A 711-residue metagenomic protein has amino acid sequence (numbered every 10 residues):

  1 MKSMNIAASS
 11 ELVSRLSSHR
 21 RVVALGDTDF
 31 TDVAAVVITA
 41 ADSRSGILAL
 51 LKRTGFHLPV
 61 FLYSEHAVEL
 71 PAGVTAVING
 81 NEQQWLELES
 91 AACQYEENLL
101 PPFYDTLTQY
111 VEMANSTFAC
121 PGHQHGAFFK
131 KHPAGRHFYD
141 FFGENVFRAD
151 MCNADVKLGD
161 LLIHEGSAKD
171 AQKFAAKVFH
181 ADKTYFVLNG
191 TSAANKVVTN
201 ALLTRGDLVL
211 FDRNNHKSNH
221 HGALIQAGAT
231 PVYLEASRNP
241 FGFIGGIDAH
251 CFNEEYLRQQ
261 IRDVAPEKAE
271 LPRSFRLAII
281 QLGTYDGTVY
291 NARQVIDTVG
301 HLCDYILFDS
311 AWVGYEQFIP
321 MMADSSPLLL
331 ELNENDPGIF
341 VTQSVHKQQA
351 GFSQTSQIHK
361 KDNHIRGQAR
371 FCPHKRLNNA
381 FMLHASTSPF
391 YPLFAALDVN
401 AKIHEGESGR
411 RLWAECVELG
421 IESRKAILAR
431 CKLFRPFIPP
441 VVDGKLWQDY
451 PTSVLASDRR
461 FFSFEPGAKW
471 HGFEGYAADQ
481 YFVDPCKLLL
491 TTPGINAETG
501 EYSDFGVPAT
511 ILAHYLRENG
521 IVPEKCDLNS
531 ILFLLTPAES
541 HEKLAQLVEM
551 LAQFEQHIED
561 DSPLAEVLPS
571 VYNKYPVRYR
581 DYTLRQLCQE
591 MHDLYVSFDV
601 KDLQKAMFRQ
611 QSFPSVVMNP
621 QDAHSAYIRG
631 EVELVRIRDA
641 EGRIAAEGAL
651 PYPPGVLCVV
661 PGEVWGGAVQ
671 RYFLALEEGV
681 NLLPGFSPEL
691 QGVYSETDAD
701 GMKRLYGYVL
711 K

Functional and structural regions predicted by a protein language model:
K2-M4, D182-T184, G206-V209: Short active-site oxyanion
K2-M4, L12-H19, T28-A40, S45 (+5 more regions): Non-catalytic terminal extensions of PLP-dependent enzymes
V23, S192, Y285-D286, S540: Short strand->helix junction
T31-V36, G73-E82, D182, D207 (+3 more regions): Conserved acidic residues
T39, L48-K52, F56-H57, A193-T204 (+1 more regions): Conserved PLP-enzyme active-site core in the AAT-like
E144-A193: Conserved N-terminal alpha-helix of the aminotransferase class I/II PLP-enzyme fold
T184-Y185, T342, G520-E524: A short linear hydrophobic-aromatic micro-motif
G190-A193, R238-F241, S530-L532, V567-L568: Short amphipathic alpha-helical segments embedded in low-complexity Lys/Glu-rich regions
